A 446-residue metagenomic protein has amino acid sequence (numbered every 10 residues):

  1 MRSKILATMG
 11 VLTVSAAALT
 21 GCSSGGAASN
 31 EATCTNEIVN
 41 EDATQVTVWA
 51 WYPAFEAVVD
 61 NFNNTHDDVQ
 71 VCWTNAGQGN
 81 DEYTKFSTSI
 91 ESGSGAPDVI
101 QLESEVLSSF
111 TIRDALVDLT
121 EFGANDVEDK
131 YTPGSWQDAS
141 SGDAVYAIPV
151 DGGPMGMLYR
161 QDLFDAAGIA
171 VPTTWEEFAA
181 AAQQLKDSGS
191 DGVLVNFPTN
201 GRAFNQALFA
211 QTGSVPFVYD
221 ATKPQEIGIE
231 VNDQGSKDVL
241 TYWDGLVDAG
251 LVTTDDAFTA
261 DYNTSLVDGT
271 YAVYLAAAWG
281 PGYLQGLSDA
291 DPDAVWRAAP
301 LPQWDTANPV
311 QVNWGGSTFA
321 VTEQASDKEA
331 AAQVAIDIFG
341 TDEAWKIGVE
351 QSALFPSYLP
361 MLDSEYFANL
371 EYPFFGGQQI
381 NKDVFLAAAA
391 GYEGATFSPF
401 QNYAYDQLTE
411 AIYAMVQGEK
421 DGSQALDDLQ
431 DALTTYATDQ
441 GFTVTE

Functional and structural regions predicted by a protein language model:
R2-G10, S15, L19-V106, D305 (+3 more regions): Conserved N-terminal structural module of periplasmic/extracytoplasmic solute-binding proteins
T33, S104-M155, Q206-A210, V295-P300 (+2 more regions): Hinge/lid segment of periplasmic solute-binding proteins
P53, L102-E105, T259, A276-P281 (+1 more regions): Beta->alpha turn/N-cap motifs
N61-Y131, D165-T173, N263-S265, G269-V273 (+2 more regions): Extracytoplasmic "Venus flytrap"/periplasmic binding protein-like
A96-D98, D126-L163, A307-V312, A390-S398: A structural signal for short loop-to-beta-strand junctions that line the ligand-binding cleft of periplasmic/secreted
A144-V150, M155, A179-G228, Y271: Extracytoplasmic/periplasmic solute-binding protein
A182, Q225-D255, L301: Glycine-centered hinge/linker elements that transmit conformational signals in sensory and ligand-binding systems
W279-D291, D305-D406, Q440, V444-E446: C-terminal lobe and pocket-closing loops of periplasmic/extracytoplasmic Venus-flytrap solute-binding proteins
